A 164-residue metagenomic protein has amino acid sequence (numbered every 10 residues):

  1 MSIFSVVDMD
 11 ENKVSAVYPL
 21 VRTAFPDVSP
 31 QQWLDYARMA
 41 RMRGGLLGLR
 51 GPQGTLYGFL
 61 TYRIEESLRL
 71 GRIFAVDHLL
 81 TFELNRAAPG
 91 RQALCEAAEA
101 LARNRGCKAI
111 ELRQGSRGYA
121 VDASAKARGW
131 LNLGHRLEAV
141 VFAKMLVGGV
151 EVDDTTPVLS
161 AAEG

Functional and structural regions predicted by a protein language model:
M1-P30, T156-A161: Short amphipathic alpha-helix that is part of the acyltransferase structural core
V28-R38: A short, aromatic/hydrophobic, helix- or strand-capping loop or linear motif that either lines the entrance/gate
R38-G48: A short helix-loop-beta-strand connector motif used in the catalytic cores of GNAT acetyltransferases and, in some
G48, T55-I64, A75: Conserved beta-strand in the GNAT
G71-E83, V140: Conserved acetyl-CoA binding element of GNAT-fold acetyltransferases
T81, R86-A100: Conserved acetyl-CoA-binding loop-helix of GNAT-fold acetyltransferases
E111-K126: Conserved beta-strand-loop-alpha-helix junction that forms the acyl-donor binding cleft
R113-Q114, N132-G149: Conserved catalytic-core motifs of GNAT/GCN5-like acyltransferases
